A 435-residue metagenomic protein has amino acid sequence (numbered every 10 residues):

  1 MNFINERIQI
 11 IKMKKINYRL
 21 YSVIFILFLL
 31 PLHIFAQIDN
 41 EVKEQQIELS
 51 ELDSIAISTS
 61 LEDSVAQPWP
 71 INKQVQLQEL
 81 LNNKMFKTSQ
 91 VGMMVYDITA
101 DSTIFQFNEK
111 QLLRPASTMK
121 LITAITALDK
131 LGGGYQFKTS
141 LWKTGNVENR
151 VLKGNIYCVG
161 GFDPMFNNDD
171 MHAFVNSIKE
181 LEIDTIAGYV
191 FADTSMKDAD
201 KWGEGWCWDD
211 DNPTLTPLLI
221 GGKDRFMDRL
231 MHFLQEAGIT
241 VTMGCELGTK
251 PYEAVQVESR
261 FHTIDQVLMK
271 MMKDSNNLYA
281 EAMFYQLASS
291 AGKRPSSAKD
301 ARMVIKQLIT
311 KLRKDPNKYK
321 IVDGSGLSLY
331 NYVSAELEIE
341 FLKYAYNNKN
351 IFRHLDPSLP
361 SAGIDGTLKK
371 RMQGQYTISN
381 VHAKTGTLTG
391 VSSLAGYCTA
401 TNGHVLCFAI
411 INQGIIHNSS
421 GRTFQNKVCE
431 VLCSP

Functional and structural regions predicted by a protein language model:
M1-V42: Bacterial Sec-dependent N-terminal signal peptides
I38-A100, F105-L112, N176-L181, S434: Beta-lactamase-like hydrolase cores
T59-P68, Q106-P115, I156-M165, V175 (+7 more regions): Second-shell loop/turn segments in exported
T88-Q90, N108-K110, A116-M119, G134-Q136 (+8 more regions): Extracytoplasmic
D101, P115-G133, V190, R229-L230 (+2 more regions): Active-site SXXK
Q136-K197, W206-P213, I220: Active-site-adjacent, His/Asp/Glu-enriched structural segments that form or flank metal-binding and acid/base networks
K223-S358: A small/polar active-site loop signature that marks catalytic segments
K320-D323, L327-P435: C-terminal soluble interaction/assembly domains
